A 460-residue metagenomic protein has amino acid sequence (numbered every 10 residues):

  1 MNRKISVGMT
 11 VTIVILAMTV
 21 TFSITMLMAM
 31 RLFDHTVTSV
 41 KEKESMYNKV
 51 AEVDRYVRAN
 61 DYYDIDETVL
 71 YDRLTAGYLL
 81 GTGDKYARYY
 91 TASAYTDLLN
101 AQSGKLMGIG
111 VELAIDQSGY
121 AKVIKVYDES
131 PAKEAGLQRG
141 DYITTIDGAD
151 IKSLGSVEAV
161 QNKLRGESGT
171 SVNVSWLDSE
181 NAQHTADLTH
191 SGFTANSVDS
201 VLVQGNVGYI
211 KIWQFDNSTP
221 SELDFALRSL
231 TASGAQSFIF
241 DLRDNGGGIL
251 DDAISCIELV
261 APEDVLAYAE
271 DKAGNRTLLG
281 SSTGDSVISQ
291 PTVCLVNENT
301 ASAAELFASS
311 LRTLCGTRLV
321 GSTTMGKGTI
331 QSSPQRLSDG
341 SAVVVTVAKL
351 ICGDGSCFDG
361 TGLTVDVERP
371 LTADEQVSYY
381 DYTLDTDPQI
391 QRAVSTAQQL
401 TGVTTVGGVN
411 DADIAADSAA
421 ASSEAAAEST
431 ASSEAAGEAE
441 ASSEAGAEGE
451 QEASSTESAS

Functional and structural regions predicted by a protein language model:
N2-R88, E112: Terminal targeting/pro-maturation regions of precursor/exported proteins
T12-V14, V201-I212, D216-S460: C-terminal "post-core" interaction segments
V53, L74, V111, A132 (+8 more regions): Terminal peptide-recognition signature
D84-K122, T170, D187: PDZ/PDZ-like peptide-tail recognition elements
K105-V111, G119-K122, R139-Y142, S168-V172 (+8 more regions): Envelope-exposed proteins and targeting segments
K122, E158-D199, T346-A348, T405 (+1 more regions): PDZ-domain C-terminal substructure recognizer with occasional recognition of PDZ-binding tails
A132-S156, F238-D241, L319: Conserved PDZ fold ligand-binding element
Y142-S175, D252, K327-G328, S333-P334: PDZ domains, with a preference for the canonical peptide-binding region formed by the helix
